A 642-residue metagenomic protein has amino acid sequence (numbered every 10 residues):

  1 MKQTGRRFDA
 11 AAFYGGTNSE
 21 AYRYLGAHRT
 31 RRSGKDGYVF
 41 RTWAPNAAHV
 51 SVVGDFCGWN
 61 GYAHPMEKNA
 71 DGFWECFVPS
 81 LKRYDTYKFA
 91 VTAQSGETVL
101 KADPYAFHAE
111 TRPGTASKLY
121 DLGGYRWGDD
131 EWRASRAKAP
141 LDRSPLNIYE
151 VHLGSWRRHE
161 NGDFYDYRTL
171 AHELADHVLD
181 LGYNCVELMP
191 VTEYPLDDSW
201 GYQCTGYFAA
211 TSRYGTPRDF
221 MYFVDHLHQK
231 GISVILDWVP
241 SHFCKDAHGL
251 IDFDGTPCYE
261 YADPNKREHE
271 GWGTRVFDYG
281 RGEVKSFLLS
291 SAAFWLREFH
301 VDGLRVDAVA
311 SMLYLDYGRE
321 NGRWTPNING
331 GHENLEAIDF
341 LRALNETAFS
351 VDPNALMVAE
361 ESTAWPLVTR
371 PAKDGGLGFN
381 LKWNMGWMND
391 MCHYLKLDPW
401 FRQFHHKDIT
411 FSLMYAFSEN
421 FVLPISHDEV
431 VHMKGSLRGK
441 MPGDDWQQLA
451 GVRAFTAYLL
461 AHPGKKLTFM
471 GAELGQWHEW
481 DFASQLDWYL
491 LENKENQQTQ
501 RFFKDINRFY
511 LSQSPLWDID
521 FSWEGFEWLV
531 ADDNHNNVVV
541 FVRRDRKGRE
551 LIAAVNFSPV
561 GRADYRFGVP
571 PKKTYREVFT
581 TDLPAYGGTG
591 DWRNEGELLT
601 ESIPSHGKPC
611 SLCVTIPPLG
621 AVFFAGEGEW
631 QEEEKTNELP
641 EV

Functional and structural regions predicted by a protein language model:
M1-L146, G154, R168-V178, G182 (+3 more regions): Carbohydrate-interacting/catalytic domains
A44, A70, S80, H152-R157 (+9 more regions): Short, flexible loop/turn elements at secondary-structure junctions
P45, D55-C57, T92-Q94, V191-E193 (+6 more regions): An acidic- and aromatic-residue-enriched active-site/binding cleft used to recognize and process polar
E67, D197-G201, K245-D252, T369-R370 (+2 more regions): Short glycine-biased active-site loop of nucleotidyltransferases that positions the nucleotide triphosphate and helps
T98-V99, R157-H159, Y194-D197, H242-D246 (+6 more regions): Short catalytic/ligand-binding loop motif for oxyanion handling, primarily in non-cytosolic enzymes, centered on
E110, R133-R143, H152-E333, E597 (+1 more regions): Substrate-binding/active-site clefts of carbohydrate-active enzymes
H300-D302, E320-Q485, L490, L511-D582 (+1 more regions): Conserved alpha/beta catalytic core and glycan-binding cleft of carbohydrate-active enzymes
